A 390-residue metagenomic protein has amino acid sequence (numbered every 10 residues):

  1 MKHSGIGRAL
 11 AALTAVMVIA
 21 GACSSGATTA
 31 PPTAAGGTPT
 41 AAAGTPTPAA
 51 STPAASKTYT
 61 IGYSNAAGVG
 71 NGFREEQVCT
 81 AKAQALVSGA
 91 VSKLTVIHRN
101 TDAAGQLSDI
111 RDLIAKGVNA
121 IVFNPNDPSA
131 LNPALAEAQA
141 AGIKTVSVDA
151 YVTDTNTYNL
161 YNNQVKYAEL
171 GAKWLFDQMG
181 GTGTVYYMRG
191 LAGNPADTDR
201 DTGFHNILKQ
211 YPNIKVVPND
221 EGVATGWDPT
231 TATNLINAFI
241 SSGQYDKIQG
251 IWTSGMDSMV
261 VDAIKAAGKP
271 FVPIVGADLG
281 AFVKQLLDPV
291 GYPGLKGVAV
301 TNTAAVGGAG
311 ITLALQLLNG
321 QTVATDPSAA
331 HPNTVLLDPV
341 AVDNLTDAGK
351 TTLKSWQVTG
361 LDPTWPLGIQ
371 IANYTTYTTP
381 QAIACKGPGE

Functional and structural regions predicted by a protein language model:
C23-P32: Bacterial lipoprotein signal-peptidase II cleavage site
A49-A50, A54-Y59, A196, I207-L208 (+1 more regions): Hinge/cleft segment of the Venus flytrap/periplasmic-binding protein
A54-A55, T60-Q84, S88, L94-S108 (+3 more regions): Extracytoplasmic "Venus flytrap"
I61, Q106, L160-V185, D199 (+3 more regions): Hydrophobic alpha-helical segments within soluble ligand-binding/sensing domains
I61-G70, R74-E75, A81-Q84, E169-G222 (+3 more regions): An alpha-beta-alpha
H98, V152-W174, Y187-A192, V290-A304: Short beta-strand elements at the ligand-binding edges of bilobed clamshell
R111, A120-Q139, F204, A224-L286 (+1 more regions): Hydrophobic alpha-helical
P128-K166, L170, T184, F282-L286: Flexible loop/hinge segments that line or gate small-molecule binding clefts
